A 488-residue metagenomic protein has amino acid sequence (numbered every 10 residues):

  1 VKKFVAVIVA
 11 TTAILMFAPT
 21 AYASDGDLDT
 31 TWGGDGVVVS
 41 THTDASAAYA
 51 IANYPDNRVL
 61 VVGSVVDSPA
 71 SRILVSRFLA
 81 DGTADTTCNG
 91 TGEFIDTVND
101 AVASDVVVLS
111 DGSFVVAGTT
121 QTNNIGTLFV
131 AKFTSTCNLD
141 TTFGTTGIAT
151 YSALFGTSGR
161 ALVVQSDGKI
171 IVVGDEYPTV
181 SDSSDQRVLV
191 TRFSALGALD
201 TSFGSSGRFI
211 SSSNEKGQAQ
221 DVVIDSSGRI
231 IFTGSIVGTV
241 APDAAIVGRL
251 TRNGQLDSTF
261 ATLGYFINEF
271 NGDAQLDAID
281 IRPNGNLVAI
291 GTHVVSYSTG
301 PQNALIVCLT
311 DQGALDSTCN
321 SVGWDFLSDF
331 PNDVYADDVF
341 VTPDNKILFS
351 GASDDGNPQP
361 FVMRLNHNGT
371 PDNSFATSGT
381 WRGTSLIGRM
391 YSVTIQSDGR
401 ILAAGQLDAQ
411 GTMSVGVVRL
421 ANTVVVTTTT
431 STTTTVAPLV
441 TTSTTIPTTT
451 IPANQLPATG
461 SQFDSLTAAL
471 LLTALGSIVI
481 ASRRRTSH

Functional and structural regions predicted by a protein language model:
V1-F4, R483-H488: Positively charged n-region of N-terminal signal peptides that target proteins for export
V1-I8, L466: Bacterial N-terminal signal peptides that target proteins for export
K3-F4, T20-T427: Extracytoplasmic mature domains of secreted or surface-exposed proteins
I8-M16, T473, S477: Bacterial N-terminal signal peptides
S392, A437, T441-T444, L456-T459: Ser/Thr-rich, Pro/Gly/Ala-heavy low-complexity intrinsically disordered linkers and tails of secreted extracellular
V426-I451: Extracellular mucin-like PTS domains
I446-A468: Extracellular Ser/Thr-rich, low-complexity/disordered mucin-like segments
D464-R485: A cross-kingdom C-terminal cell-surface attachment/processing module
